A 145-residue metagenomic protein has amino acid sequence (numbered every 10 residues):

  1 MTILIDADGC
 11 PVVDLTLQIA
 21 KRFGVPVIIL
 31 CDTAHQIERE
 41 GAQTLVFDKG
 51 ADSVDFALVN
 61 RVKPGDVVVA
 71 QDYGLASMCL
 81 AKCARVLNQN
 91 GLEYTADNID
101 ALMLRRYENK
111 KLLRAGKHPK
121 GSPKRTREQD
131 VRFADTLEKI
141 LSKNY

Functional and structural regions predicted by a protein language model:
T2-Y145: Nuclease catalytic cores that cleave nucleic-acid phosphodiester bonds, predominantly acidic two-metal-ion
